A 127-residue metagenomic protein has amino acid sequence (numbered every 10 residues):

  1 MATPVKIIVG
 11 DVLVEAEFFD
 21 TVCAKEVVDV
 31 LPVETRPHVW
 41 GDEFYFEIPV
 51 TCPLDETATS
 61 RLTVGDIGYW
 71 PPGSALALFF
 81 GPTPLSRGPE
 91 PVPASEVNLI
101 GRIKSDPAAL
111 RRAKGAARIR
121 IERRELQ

Functional and structural regions predicted by a protein language model:
M1-E34: Long, hydrophobic N-terminal alpha-helical segment
A2, P91-Q127: Well-ordered alpha/beta subsegment
T3-V5, D66, S74-L76, A117-I119: Generic beta-strand structural signal
F19, G81, R124: Surface loops and adjacent helix of pleckstrin homology
T21, E56, I100: Electropositive phosphate-/nucleotide-binding environments in soluble metabolic enzymes
V30, H38-V64, W70: Compact, glycine-rich, soluble single-domain proteins
T35-P49, R87-G101: Short, basic/aromatic beta-hairpin or loop at an interaction surface
T57-N98: Mid-chain, well-packed structural core segment of small domains
